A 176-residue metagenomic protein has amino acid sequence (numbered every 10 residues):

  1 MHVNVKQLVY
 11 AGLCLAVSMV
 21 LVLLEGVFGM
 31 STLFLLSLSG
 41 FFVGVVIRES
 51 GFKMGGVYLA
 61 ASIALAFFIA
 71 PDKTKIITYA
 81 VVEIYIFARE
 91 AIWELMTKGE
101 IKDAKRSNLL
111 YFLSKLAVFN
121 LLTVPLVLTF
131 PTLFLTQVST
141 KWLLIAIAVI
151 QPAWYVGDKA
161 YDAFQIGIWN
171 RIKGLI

Functional and structural regions predicted by a protein language model:
H2-M54: Hydrophobic transmembrane alpha-helices
N4, W142-I176: Alpha-helical transmembrane segments and their cytosolic interface
L8-G12, F34, G56-A60, I76 (+3 more regions): Hydrophobic alpha-helical transmembrane segments
S18-V22, Y58, A66, K115-L126 (+1 more regions): Alpha-helical transmembrane segments of multipass membrane proteins
L23-T32, I63-A91: Interfacial aromatic-anchored transmembrane helix boundaries in multi-pass membrane proteins
L33-F42, P71-K75, L110-L121: Alpha-helical transmembrane segments of integral membrane proteins, especially early/N-terminal helices
Y79-V127: Short helix-perturbing small/polar motifs within transmembrane alpha-helices
T129-W142: Membrane-interface helix termini and inter-helical loops of multi-pass transporters
